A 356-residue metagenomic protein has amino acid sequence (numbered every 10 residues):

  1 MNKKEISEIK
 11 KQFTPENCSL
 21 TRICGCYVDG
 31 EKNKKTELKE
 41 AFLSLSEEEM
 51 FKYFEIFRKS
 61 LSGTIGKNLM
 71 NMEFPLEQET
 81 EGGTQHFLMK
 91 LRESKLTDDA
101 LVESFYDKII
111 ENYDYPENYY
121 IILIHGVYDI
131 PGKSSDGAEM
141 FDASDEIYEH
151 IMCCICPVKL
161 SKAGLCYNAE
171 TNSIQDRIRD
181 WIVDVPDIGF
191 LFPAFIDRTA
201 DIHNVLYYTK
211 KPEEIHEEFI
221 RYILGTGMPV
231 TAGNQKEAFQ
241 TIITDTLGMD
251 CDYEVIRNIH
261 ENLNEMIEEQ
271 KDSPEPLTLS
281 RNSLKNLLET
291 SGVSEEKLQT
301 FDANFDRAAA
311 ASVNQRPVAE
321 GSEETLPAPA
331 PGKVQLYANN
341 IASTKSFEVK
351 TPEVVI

Functional and structural regions predicted by a protein language model:
E5-E8: N-terminal, non-catalytic alpha-helical interaction modules of very large eukaryotic scaffold proteins
Q12-T14, C24-R316: Long, hydrophobic alpha/beta structural blocks
N282-K285, E289-I356: C-terminal, beta-strand-rich globular interaction domains
